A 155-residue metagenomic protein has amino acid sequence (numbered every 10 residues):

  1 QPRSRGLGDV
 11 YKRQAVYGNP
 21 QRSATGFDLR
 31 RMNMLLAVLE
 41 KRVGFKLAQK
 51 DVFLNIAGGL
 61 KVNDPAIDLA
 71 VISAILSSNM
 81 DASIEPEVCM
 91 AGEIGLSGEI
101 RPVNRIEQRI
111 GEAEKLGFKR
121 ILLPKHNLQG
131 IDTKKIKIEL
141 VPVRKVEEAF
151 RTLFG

Functional and structural regions predicted by a protein language model:
Q1-V10: Short, small-residue-biased leader/transition segments that mark boundaries at the very start of proteins
D9-G155: Peripheral, non-AAA+ core regions of ATP-driven protein-machinery
